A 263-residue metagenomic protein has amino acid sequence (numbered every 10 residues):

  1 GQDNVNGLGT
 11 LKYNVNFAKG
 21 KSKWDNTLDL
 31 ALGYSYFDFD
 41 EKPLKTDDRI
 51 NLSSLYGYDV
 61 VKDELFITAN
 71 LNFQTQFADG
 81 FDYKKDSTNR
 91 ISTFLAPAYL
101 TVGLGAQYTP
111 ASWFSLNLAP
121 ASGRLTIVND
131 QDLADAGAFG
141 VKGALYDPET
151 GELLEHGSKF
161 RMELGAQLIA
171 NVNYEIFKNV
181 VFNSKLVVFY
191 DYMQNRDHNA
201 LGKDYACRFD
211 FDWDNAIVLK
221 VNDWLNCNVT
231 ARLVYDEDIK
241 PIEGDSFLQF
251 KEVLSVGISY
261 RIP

Functional and structural regions predicted by a protein language model:
G1, Y36-K42, D86-S92, E149-S158 (+2 more regions): Extracellular loop and loop/strand-boundary signature of outer-membrane beta-barrel proteins
G1-V60, E64-F66, N70-N72, F209-A216: Transmembrane beta-barrel domains of bacterial outer-membrane proteins
G9-F17, L52-Y58, L71-F73, V102-P110 (+5 more regions): Residues on the lipid-exposed face of transmembrane beta-strands in outer-membrane beta-barrel proteins
K19-K21, L30-Y36, L71-D79, P110 (+4 more regions): Transmembrane beta-strands of outer-membrane beta-barrel pores
K21-W24, K62-I67, W113-L116, N179-F182 (+2 more regions): Repeated loop/turn-to-beta-strand initiation elements of outer-membrane beta-barrel proteins
P43-G165: Outer-membrane pore/translocation modules
A119, G123-D214, K220: Outer-membrane beta-barrel transmembrane domain signature
Q249-P263: Outer-membrane beta-barrel "beta-signal"
